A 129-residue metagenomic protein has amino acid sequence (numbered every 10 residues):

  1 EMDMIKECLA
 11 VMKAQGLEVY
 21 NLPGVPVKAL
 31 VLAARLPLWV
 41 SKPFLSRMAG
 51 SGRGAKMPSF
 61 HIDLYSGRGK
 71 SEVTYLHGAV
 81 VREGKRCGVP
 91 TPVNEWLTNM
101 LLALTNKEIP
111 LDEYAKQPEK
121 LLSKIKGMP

Functional and structural regions predicted by a protein language model:
M2-P129: NAD(P)-dependent Rossmann-like dehydrogenase/reductase catalytic/cofactor-binding core
